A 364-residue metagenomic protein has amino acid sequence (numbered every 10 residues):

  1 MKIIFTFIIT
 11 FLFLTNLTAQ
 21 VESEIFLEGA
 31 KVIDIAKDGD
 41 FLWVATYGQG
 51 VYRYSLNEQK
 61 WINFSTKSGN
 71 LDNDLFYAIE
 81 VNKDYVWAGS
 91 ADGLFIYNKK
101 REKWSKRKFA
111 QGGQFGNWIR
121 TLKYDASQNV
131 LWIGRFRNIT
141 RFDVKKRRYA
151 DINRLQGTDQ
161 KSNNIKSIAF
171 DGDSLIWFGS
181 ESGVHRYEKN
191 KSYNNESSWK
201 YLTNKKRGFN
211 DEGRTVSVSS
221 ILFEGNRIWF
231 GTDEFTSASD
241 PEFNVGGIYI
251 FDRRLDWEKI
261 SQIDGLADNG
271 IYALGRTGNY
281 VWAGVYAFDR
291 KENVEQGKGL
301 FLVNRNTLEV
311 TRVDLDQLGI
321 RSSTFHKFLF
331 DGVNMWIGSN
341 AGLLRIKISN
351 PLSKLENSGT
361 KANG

Functional and structural regions predicted by a protein language model:
I3-T15: Sec-dependent N-terminal signal peptides
A19-I62, D240, L343, N350: An edge-strand/N-cap motif at the start of beta-rich repeat modules
V21-D38, S65-N82, K106-S127, I152-G172 (+6 more regions): Short coil-to-beta transitions that initiate beta-strands within beta-rich domains
F41-V44, Y85-A88, V130-W132, L175-F178 (+3 more regions): Conserved beta-propeller blade signature
G48, D92, R137, S182 (+3 more regions): Residue-level signature of beta-propeller blades and closely related beta-rich strand-turn architectures in secreted
G50-Y52, G93-F95, N138-T140, G183-H185 (+3 more regions): A short loop-to-beta-strand structural motif that recurs across blades of beta-propeller domains
S55-Q59, N98-E102, D143-R147, E188-Y193 (+3 more regions): Short loop/turn segments that connect beta-strands within beta-propeller blades
D233, L266-L302: Loop/turn-rich, solvent-exposed surfaces of beta-rich toroidal or solenoidal domains
